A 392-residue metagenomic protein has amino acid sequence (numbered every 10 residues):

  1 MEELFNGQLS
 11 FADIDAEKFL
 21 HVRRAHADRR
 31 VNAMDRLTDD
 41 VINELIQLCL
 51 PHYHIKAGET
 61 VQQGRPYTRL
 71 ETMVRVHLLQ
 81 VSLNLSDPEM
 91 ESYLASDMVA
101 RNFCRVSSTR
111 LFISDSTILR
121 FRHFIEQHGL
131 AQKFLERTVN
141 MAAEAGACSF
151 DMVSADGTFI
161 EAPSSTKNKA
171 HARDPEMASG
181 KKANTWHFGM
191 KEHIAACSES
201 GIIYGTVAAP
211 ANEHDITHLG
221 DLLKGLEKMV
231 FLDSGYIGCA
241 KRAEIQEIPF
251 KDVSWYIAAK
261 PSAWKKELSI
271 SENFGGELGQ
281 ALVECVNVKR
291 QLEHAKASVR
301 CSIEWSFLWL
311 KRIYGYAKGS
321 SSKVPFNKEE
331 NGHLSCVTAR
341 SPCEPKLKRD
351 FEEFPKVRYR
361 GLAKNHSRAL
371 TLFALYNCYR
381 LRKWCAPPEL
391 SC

Functional and structural regions predicted by a protein language model:
M1-L48, P387-P388, C392: Charged, often Cys/His-bearing segments associated with DNA-binding zinc-finger transcription factors
A27-L78, S82: Basic, short loop/linker segments at the boundary and entry of helix-turn-helix/winged-helix-like folds
G64-T72, R110, A295, H366-L370 (+1 more regions): Secondary-structure capping and boundary motifs in well-ordered enzyme cores
E71, S82, P88, S92-A95 (+6 more regions): Polybasic low-complexity intrinsically disordered regions
T72-R75, D215, S302, S306 (+1 more regions): Catalytic-loop motifs flanking and including active-site residues across diverse enzymes
S96-S107, C392: Short, mixed-charge aromatic SLiMs
K228, S234-Y359, A363: Helix-centered, glycine/charged polyanion-binding patches within enzymatic domains that contact phosphate-containing
G319-P325, F351-C392: C-terminal extensions of enzymes
